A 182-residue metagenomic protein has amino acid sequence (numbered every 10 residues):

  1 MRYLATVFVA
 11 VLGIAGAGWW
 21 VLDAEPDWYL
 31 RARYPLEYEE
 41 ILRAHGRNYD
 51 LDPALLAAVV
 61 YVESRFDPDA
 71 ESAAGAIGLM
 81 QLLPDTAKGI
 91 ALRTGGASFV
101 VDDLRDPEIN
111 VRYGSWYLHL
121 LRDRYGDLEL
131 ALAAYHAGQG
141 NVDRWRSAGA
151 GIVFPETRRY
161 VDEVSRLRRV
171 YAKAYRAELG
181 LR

Functional and structural regions predicted by a protein language model:
M1-R2, V60: Solvent-exposed, well-ordered amphipathic alpha-helical segments that flank/support binding or catalytic loops
R2-V21: Hydrophobic membrane-insertion alpha-helices, especially the h-region of bacterial N-terminal signal peptides
W19-R182: Catalytic glycan-binding domains that act on GlcNAc-containing polysaccharides
